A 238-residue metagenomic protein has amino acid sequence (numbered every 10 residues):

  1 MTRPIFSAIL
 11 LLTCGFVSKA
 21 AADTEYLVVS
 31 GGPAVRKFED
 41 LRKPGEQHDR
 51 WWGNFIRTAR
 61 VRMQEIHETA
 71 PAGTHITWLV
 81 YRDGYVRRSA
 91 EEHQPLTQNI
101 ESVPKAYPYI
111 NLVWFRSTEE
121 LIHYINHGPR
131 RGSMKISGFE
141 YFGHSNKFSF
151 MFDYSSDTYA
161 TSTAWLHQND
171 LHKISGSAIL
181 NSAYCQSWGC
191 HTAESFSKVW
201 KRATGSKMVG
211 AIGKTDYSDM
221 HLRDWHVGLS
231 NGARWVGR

Functional and structural regions predicted by a protein language model:
M1-F6: Bacterial N-terminal signal peptides that target proteins for export
S7-G15: Bacterial N-terminal signal peptides
V17-A22: Sec/Tat signal peptide C-region and signal peptidase I cleavage site
D23-L121: A domain-level signal for caspase-like cysteine endopeptidase catalytic cores and their zymogen-processing architecture
I56-M63, T118-N126, Q168-H172, E194-S197 (+1 more regions): Extracytoplasmic/secreted envelope proteins and their assembly/folding machinery, especially bacterial periplasmic
G73-H75, G132-I136: Local beta-strand N-terminus motif with an aromatic residue
I136-M220: Catalytic cores of nucleophile-dependent amide-cleaving enzymes
G210-R238: Caspase-like cysteine protease fold
